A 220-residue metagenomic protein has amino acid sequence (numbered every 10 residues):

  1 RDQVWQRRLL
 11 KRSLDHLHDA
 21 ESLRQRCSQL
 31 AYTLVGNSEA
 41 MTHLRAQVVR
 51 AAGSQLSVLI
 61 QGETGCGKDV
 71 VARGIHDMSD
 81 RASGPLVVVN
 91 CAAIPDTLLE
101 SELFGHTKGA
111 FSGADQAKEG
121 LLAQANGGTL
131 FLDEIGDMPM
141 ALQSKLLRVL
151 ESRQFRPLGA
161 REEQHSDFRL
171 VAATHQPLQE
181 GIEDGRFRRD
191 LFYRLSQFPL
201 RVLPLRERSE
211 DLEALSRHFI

Functional and structural regions predicted by a protein language model:
R1-E21, A82: N-terminal accessory segments that target, anchor, or regulate ATP-driven/P-loop NTPase machines and associated
L9-D15, L150, E183-R186: Sensory-domain boundary/capping and coupling elements
S22-H165, L170-Q176, G181, L205: AAA+ ATPase active-site-proximal loops
R73, R194, F198: ABC-type ATPase nucleotide-binding domain
N90, P199-D211: Conserved AAA+ ATPase "SRH/arginine-finger" region at the nucleotide-binding site
E100, S144, R188, R208-S209 (+1 more regions): Conserved two-component signaling phosphotransfer/partner-docking surface
L212, S216, I220: Conserved Sensor-2/SRH helix of P-loop NTPases
